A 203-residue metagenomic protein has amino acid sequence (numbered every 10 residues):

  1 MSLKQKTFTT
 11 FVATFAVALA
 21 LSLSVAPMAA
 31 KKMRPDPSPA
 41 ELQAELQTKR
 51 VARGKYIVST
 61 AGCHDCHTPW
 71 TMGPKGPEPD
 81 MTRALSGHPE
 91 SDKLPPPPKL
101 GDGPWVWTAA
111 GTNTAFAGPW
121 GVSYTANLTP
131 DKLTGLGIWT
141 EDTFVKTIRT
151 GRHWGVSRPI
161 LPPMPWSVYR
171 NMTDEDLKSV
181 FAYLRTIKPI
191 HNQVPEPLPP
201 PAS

Functional and structural regions predicted by a protein language model:
S2-F15: Bacterial N-terminal signal peptides that target proteins for export
V12-S24: Bacterial N-terminal signal peptides
L23-P35: Signal peptide processing junction and immediate N-terminal pro/mature segment of secreted/exported proteins
R34-S59, T71-G73, P96: Electrostatic cytochrome c docking/interface patches
G54, T60-W70, F144, V180 (+1 more regions): The canonical Cys-X-X-Cys-His
H64-W70, V156-L161, H191-L198: Surface-exposed patches in mature extracellular/periplasmic domains of secreted proteins
M72-K146, I160-T173, A202-S203: Gly/Gly-Pro-rich "capping" loops immediately C-terminal to redox-active cysteine motifs in periplasmic/lumenal
I138-W154, W166-P195: C-terminal capping alpha-helices of c-type cytochrome domains
